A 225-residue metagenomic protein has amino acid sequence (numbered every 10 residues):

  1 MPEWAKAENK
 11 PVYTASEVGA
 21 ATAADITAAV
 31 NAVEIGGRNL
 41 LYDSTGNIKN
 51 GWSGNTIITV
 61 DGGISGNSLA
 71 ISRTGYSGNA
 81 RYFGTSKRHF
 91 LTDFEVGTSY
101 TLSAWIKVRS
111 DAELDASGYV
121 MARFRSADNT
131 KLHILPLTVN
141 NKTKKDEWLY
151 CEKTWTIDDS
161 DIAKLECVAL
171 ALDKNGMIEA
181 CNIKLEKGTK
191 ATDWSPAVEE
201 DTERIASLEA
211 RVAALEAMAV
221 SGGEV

Functional and structural regions predicted by a protein language model:
M1-G37, K190-S221: Fibrous stalk/shaft segments of extracellular and virion attachment machinery
P2, T14, L40-T59, G188-D193: Short, tryptophan-glycine- and acidic/Ser/Thr-enriched carbohydrate-recognition patches
G46-N47, L69, G84-G118, C151-W155 (+1 more regions): Extra-cytoplasmic beta-strand recognition segments
T59-R81: Short carbohydrate-recognition loop motifs
E95-S99, D146, N175: Beta-strand-connecting loops/turns
D111-R125, A163-C167: Beta-strand acidic-aromatic groove motif in beta-rich domains, primarily in extracellular
A127-I162: Extracellular carbohydrate recognition and processing domains and analogous Trp-centered ligand-binding platforms
E152-I178, I183: Extracellular beta-strand ligand-recognition surfaces/modules
